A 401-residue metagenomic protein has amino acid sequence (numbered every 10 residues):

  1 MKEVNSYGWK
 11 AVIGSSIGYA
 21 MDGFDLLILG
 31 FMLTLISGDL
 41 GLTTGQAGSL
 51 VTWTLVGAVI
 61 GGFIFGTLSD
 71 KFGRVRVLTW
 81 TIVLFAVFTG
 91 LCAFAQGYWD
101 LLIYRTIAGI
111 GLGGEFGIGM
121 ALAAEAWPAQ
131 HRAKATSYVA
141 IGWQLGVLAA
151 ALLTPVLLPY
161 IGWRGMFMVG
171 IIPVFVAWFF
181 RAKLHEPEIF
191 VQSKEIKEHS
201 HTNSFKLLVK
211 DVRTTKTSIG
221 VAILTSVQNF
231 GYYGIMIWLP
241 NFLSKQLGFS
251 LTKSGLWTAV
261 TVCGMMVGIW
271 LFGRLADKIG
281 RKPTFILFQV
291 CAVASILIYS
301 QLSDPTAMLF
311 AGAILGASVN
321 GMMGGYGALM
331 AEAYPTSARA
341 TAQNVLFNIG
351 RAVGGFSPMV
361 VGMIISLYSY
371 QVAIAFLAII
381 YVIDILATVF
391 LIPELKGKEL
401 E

Functional and structural regions predicted by a protein language model:
M1-F24: Cytosolic juxtamembrane N-terminal segment immediately preceding the first transmembrane helix of multi-pass
G30, T214-M266: Extracytoplasmic gate region of multi-pass secondary transporters
I36-S37, L68-S69, L153-I161, L243-S244 (+2 more regions): Interfacial helix-cap and linker-helix signal at transmembrane-aqueous boundaries of multi-pass secondary transporters
G41, G73, F94-D100, P128 (+3 more regions): Helix-breaking motifs and short loop linkers at transmembrane-helix boundaries and internal kinks in secondary membrane
R76-G90, P283-L297: Structural signature of the two symmetry-related core transmembrane helices
L84, F88, W99-I107, T306-I314: Paired small-residue
Y104-I141: Cytoplasmic helix-loop-helix junction between adjacent transmembrane helices in 12-TM secondary transporters
V139, W143-A182: Helix-loop-helix hairpin linking two adjacent transmembrane segments in secondary transporters
